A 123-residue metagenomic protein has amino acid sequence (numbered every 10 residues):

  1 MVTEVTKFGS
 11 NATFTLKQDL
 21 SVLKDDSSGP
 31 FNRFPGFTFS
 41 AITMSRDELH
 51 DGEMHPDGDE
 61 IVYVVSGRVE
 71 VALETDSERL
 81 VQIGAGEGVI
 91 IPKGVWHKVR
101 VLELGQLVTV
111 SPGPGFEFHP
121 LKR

Functional and structural regions predicted by a protein language model:
M1-G52: A short, N-terminal "cap"/entry segment at the start of jelly-roll beta-barrel domains of the cupin/DSBH fold
T3-S10, T38, R100-R123: Double-stranded beta-helix
P30-F31, L49-P56, L73, L80-Q82 (+1 more regions): Short histidine-centered beta-strand/loop micro-motifs that create catalytic or ligand/metal-coordination sites
H50, G67-A72, G88-V89: Short beta-strand segments in beta-sandwich/barrel cores
P56-V71, V110: Short, conserved beta-strand element in jelly-roll/cupin
V65-S66, G84, E103: A cytosolic small-molecule/anion-sensing beta-strand core signal
D76-K93: Short acidic-glycine-tyrosine-enriched beta hairpin
V89, K93-K98, F116: Histidine-centered metal-chelating micro-motifs
